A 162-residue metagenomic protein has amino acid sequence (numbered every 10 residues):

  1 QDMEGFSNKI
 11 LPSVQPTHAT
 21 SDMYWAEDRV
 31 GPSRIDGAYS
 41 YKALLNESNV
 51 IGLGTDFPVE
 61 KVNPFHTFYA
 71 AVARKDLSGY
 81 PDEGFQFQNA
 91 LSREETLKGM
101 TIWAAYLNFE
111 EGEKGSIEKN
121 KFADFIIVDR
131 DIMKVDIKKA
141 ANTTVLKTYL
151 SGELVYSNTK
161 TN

Functional and structural regions predicted by a protein language model:
Q1: Short, surface-exposed recognition loops and adjoining beta-strand edges that mediate ligand/DNA contacts, enriched
E4-I132, I137, T143, K147-S151: His/Asp/Glu-enriched, well-ordered alpha-helical/loop segment that forms or immediately abuts the divalent-metal
K160-T161: Residue-level structural signal for beta-strand termini and adjacent loop
